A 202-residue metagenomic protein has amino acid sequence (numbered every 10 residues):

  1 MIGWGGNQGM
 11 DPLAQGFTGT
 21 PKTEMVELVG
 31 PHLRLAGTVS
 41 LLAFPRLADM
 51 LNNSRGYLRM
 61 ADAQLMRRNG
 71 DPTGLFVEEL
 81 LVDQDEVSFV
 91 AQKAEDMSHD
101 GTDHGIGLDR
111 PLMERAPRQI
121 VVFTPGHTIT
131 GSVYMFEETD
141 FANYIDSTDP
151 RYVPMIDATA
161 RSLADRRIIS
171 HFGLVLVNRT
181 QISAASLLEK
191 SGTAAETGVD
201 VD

Functional and structural regions predicted by a protein language model:
I2-D202: Conserved RNA-binding domains used in RNP assembly and mRNA/RNA metabolism
